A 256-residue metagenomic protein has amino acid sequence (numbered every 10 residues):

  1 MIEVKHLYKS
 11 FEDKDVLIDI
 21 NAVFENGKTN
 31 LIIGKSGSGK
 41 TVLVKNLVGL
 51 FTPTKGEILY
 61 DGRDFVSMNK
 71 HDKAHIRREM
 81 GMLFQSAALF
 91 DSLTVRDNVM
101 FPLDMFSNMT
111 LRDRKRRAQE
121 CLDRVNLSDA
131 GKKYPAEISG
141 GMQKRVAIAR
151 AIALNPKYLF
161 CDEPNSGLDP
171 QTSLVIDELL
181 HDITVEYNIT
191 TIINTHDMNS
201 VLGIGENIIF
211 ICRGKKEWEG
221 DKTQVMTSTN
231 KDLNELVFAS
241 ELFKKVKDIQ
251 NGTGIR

Functional and structural regions predicted by a protein language model:
V48: Helix-to-loop junction immediately C-terminal to a conserved catalytic motif
G56-D64: Conserved ABC transporter NBD signature motif
Y134-I138, M142: Conserved ABC ATPase signature
A153-K157: A short, proline-enriched helix->beta-strand linker immediately N-terminal to the Walker B motif in ABC-type P-loop
L159-D162: Catalytic Walker B motif of ABC-type/P-loop ATPase nucleotide-binding domains
P170-T172: Helix N-cap at the start of a conserved alpha-helix in ABC-type nucleotide-binding domains
C212-R213, T223-R256: C-terminal boundary and immediately downstream tail of ABC-type ATPase nucleotide-binding domains
